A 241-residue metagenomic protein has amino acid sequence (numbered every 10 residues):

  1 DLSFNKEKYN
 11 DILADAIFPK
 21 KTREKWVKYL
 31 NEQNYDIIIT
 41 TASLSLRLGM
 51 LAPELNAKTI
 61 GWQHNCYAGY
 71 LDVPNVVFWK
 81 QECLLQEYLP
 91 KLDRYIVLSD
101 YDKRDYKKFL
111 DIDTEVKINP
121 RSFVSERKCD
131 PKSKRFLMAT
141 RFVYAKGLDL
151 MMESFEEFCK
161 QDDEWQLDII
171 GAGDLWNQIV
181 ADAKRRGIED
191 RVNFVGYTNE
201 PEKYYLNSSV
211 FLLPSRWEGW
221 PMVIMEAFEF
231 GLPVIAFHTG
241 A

Functional and structural regions predicted by a protein language model:
V27-K28, V76-Y95: Membrane-proximal helix-turn-helix segments that form the acceptor-binding/catalytic region of lipid-linked
T40-S45, Q63: Short His-centered aromatic/hydrophobic patch
Q86-S125: Donor nucleotide-sugar binding/catalytic pocket of nucleotide-sugar-dependent glycosyltransferases
R104-D105, D168-E189, V195: Short, structured helix-loop element that forms part of the nucleotide-activated donor/catalytic region
K134-E157, D163, I169, D174-V180 (+1 more regions): A conserved mid-protein helix/loop that constitutes part of the nucleotide-sugar donor-binding site
Y197, R216: Aromatic "clamp/platform" in nucleotide-sugar-dependent glycosyltransferases that forms part of the donor/acceptor
E202, P221, M225-E229: Short alpha-helical segment that forms part of, or immediately flanks, the ligand-binding pocket in carbohydrate-active
P233-A236: Short hydrophobic beta-strand element within catalytic cores of glycosyltransferases and related nucleotide-activated
